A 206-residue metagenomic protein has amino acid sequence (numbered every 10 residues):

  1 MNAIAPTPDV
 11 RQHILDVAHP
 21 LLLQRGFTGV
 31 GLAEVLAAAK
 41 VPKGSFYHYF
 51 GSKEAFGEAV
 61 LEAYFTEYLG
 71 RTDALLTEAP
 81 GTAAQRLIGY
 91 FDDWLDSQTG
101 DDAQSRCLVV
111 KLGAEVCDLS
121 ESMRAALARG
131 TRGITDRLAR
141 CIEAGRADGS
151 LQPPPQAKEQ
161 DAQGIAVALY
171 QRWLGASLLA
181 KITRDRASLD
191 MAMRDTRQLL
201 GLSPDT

Functional and structural regions predicted by a protein language model:
M1-D9, P154, T206: N-terminal intrinsically disordered/low-complexity leader segments
N2, H13, V17-A55, A59: Helix-turn-helix
A59, D73-S105, K158-L169: Hydrophobic alpha-helical connector segments
E62-Y68: Short, basic, alpha-helical segments at the C-terminal edge of helix-turn-helix-like DNA-binding modules
R86, G100-M123: Amphipathic alpha-helical segments used for helix-helix packing
S97-G100, D118, A144, L169-A187 (+1 more regions): Amphipathic C-terminal alpha-helical segment
S105, V110, P154-L179, D195-Q198: Hydrophobic alpha-helical segments that form the core of small-molecule binding pockets and/or dimer interfaces
L119-E121, A125, T131-A162, L202-T206: Hydrophobic alpha-helical bundle segments that form small-molecule/ligand-binding pockets
